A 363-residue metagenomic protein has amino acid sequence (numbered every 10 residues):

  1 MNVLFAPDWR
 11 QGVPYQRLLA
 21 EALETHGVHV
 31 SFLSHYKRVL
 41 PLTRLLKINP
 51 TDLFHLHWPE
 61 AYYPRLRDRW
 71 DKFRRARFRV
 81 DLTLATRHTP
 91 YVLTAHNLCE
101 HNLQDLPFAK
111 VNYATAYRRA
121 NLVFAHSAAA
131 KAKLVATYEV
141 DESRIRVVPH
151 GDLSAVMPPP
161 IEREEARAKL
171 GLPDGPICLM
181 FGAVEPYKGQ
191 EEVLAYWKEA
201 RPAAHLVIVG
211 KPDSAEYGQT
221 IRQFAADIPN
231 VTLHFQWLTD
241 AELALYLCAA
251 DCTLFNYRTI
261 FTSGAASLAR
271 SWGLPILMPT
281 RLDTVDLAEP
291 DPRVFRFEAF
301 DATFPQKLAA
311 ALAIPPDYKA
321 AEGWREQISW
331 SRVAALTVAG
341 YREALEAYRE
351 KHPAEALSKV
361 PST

Functional and structural regions predicted by a protein language model:
R118-V135, V140-P158: Donor nucleotide-sugar binding/catalytic pocket of nucleotide-sugar-dependent glycosyltransferases
P158-L172, K351-A354: A short helix/loop element that forms part of the nucleotide-sugar donor recognition site in Leloir-type
L172-K188, L194-W197, L206-V207: Conserved donor-binding/catalytic core segment of Leloir-type glycosyltransferases
F181, F235, T253-F261, P279-R281: Short Ser/Thr-rich beta->loop micro-motif in glycosyltransferases that lines and helps position the nucleotide-sugar
G210, G218-A244: Nucleotide-activated donor-binding/catalytic signature segment of Leloir-type glycosyltransferases, i.e., the conserved
L245-F261, S271-L274: Acidic donor-binding loop of glycosyltransferase active sites
V285-A313: Change "using UDP/GDP/dTDP sugars" to "using nucleotide sugars
A313-R349: A charged, aromatic-enriched C-terminal amphipathic alpha-helix characteristic of glycosyltransferases across folds
